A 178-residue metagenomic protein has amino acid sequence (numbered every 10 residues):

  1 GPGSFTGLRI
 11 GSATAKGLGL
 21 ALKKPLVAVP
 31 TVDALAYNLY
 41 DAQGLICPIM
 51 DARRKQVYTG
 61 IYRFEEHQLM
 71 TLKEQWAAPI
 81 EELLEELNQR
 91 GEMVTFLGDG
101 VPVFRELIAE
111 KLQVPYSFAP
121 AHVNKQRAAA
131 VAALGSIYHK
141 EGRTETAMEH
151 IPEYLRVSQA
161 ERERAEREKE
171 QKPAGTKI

Functional and structural regions predicted by a protein language model:
G1-L26, T31: DPxDG-like acidic metal-binding loop motif
G1-T6, L22, L35, I46 (+5 more regions): Glycine-rich, flexible loop/turn motifs
G3, L18, F96, A132 (+1 more regions): A residue-level signal for conserved active-site and pocket-lining positions in enzyme catalytic cores
R9-I10, D41, L107, A130: Generic recognition of short, well-ordered alpha-helical segments
G11-T14, P79, R127-V131: Catalytic-loop motifs flanking and including active-site residues across diverse enzymes
G17-K23, N38-Y40, L134: Alpha-helix C-terminal capping segments
P25-K125, Y154, Q159, G175-K177: Surface "functional belts" at beta-alpha junctions
S117-I178: Acyltransferase
